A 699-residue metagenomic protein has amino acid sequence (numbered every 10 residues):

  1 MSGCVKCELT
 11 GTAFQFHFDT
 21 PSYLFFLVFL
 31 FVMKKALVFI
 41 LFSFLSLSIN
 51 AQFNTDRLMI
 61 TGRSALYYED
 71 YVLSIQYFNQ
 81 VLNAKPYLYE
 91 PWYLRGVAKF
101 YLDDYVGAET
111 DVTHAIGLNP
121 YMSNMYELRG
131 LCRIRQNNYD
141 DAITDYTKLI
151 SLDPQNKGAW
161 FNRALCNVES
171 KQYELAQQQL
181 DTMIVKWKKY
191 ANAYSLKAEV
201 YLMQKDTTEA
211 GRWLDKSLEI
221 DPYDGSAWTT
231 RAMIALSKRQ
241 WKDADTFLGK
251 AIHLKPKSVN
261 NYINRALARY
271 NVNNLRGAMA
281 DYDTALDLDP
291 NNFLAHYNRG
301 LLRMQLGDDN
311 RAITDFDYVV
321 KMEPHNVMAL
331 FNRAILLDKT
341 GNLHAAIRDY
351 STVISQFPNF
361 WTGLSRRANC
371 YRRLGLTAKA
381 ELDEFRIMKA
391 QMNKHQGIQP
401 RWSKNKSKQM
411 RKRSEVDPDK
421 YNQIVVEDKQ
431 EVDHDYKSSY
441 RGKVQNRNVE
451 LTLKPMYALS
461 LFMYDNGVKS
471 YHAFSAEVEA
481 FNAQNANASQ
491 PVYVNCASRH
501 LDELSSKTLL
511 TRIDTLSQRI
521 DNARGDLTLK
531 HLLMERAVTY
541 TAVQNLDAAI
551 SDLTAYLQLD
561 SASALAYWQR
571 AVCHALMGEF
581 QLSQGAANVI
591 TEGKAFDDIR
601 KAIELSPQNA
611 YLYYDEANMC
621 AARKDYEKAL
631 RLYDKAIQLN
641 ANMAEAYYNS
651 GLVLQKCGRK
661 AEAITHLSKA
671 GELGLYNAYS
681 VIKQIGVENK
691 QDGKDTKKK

Functional and structural regions predicted by a protein language model:
N54-D56, Y89-E90, S123-N124, K157-G158 (+12 more regions): Helix-start (N-cap) detector for alpha-helical repeat units in TPR-like alpha-solenoids, especially tetratricopeptide
I60, L94, L128, N162 (+11 more regions): Canonical tetratricopeptide repeat
Y67-Y68, Y101-L102, R135, E169-S170 (+11 more regions): Register position in tetratricopeptide repeats
A84, L118, L152, K186-W187 (+11 more regions): Structural marker of alpha-solenoid helical repeat scaffolds
N332, D338-K339, S355-L532, G686-K699: Eukaryotic alpha-helical solenoid repeat scaffolds
